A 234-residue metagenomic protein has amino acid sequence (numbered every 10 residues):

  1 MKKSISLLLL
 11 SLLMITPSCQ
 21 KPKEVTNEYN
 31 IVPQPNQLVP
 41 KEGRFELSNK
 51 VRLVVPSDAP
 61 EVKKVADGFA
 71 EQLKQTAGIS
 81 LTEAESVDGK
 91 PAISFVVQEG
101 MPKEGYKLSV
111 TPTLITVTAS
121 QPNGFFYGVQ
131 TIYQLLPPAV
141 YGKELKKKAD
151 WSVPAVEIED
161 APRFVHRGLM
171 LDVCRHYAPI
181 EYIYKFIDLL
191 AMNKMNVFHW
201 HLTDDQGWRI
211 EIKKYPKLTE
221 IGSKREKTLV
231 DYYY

Functional and structural regions predicted by a protein language model:
M1-E28: Bacterial Sec-dependent N-terminal signal peptides
L9-I15, Q75, L171, E220: Generic detector of low-complexity/intrinsically disordered segments and short hydrophobic N-terminal stretches
Q20-F164: Contiguous, structured surface segment used for ligand recognition
G100-Y234: Feature activates predominantly on carbohydrate-active enzymes
